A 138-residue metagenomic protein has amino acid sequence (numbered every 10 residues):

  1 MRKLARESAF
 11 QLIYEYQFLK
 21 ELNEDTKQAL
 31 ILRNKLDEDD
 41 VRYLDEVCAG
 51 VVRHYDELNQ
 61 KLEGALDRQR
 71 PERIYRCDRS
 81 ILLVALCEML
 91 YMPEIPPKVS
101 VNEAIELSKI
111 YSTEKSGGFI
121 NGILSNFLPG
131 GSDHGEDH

Functional and structural regions predicted by a protein language model:
M1-G117, N121-H138: N-terminal interaction/assembly modules
